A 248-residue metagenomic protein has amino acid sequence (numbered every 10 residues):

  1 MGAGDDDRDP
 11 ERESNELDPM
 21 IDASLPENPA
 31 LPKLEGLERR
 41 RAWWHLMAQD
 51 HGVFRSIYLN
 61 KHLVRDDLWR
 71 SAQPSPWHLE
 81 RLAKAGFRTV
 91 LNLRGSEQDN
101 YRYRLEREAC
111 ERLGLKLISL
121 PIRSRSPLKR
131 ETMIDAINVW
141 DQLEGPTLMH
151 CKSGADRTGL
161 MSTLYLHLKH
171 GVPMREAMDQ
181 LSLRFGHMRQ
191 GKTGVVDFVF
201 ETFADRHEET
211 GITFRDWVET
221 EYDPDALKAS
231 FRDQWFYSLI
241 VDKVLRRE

Functional and structural regions predicted by a protein language model:
M1-T147, L160-E248: Cys-dependent protein tyrosine phosphatase-like superfamily
C151: Short cysteine clusters
G154: Substrate/cofactor-recognition hotspot
R157: Active-site adenylate/phosphate-handling loop in enzymes that bind or generate adenylated species
